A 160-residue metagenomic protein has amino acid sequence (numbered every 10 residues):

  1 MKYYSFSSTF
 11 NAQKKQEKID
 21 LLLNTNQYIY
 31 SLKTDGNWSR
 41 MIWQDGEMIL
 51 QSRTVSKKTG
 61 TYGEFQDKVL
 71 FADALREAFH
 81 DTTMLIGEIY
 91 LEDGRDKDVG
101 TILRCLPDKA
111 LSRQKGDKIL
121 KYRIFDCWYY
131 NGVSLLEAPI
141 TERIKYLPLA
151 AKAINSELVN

Functional and structural regions predicted by a protein language model:
M1-N24, Y30: Charged, flexible boundary elements
T25-I154: Covalent nucleotidyltransferase
S156-N160: Short, surface-exposed recognition loops or helix-turn segments adjacent to catalytic cores
